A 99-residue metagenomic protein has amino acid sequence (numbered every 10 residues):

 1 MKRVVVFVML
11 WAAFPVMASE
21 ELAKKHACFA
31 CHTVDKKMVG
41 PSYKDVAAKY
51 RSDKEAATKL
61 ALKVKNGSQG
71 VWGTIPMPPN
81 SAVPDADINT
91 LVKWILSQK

Functional and structural regions predicted by a protein language model:
M1-V4: Positively charged n-region of N-terminal signal peptides that target proteins for export
A13-A18: N-terminal signal peptide c-region/cleavage motif recognized by signal peptidases
E20-A23: Immediate flanking context of iron-sulfur cluster ligation sites
A27-V34, L91: The canonical Cys-X-X-Cys-His
V39-A48, K63-V92: Axial heme c-ligation environment in periplasmic c-type cytochrome domains
K49, D53-L62: Post-signal/leader-peptide non-cytosolic segments of secretory proteins
